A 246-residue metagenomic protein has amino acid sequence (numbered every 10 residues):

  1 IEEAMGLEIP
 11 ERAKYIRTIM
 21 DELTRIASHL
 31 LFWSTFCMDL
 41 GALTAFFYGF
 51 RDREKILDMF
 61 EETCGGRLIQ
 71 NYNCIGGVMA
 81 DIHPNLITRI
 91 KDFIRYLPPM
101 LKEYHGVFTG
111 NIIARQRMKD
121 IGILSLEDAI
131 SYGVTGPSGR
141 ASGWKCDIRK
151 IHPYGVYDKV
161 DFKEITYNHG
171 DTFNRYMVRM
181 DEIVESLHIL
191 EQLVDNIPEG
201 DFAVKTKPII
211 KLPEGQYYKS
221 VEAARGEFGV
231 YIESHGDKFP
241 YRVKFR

Functional and structural regions predicted by a protein language model:
I1-R246: Active-site bordering "gate/hinge" segments that shape substrate access to catalytic or cofactor-binding pockets
